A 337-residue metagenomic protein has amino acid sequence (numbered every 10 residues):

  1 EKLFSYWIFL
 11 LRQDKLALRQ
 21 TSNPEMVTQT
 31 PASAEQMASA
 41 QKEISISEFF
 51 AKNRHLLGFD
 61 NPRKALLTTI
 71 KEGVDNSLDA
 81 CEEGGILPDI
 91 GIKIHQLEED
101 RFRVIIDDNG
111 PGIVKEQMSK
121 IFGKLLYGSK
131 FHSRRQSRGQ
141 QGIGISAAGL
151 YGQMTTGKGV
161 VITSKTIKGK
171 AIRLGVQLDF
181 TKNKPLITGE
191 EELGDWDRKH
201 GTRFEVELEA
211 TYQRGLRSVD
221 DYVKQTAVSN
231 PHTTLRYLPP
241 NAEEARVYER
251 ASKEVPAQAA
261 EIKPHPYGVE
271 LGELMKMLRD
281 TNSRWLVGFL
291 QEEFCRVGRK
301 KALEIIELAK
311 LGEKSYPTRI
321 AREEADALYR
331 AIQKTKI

Functional and structural regions predicted by a protein language model:
L10-E35: Acidic, low-complexity intrinsically disordered tails
R12, S77-D107: ATP-lid-like helix-loop hinge signature
L18-R19, E25-T28, R103, Q117 (+3 more regions): GHKL-type ATPase core
R63-I90, G144-Y151: Conserved ATP-binding N-box helix of the HATPase_c
G112-V114: A short glycine-centered beta->alpha linker in the GHKL/HATPase_c
S119-I121: ATPase catalytic-site recognition across NTP-hydrolyzing enzymes
V160, L274-I337: Accessory alpha-helical DNA-binding modules that contact the DNA backbone or grooves
